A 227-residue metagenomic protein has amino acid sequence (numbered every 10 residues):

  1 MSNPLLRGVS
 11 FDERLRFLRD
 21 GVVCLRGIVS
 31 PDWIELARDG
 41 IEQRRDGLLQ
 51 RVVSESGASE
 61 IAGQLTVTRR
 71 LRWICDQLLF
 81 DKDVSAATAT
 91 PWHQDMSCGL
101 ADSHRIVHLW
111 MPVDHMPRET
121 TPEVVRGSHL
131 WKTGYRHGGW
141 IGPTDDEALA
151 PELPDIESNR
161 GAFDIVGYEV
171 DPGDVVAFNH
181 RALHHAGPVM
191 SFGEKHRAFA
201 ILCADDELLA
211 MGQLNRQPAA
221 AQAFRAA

Functional and structural regions predicted by a protein language model:
M1-N3, H137, P172-A177, R181-A227: Non-heme Fe(II)/2-oxoglutarate
M1-R72, G167-D171: N-terminal auxiliary "cap/dimerization" subdomain that precedes the catalytic jelly-roll/cupin core of mononuclear
V22, H104-W110, E119, I165-G167 (+1 more regions): Extracellular structured ligand-interaction cores
G27-V29, V113-P117, S128-H129, R181 (+1 more regions): Short loop segments at secondary-structure junctions
P31, C98, H184: Glycine-rich nucleotide phosphate-binding loop and flanking beta-alpha elements of Rossmann-like dinucleotide-binding
A58-V125, H129-W131: Conserved double-stranded beta-helix
W92-Q94, A150-D164, G193-E194, L214-P218: Short, surface-exposed loop/helix-turn segments at secondary-structure junctions that function as lids/hinges flanking
R118-L183: Double-stranded beta-helix
